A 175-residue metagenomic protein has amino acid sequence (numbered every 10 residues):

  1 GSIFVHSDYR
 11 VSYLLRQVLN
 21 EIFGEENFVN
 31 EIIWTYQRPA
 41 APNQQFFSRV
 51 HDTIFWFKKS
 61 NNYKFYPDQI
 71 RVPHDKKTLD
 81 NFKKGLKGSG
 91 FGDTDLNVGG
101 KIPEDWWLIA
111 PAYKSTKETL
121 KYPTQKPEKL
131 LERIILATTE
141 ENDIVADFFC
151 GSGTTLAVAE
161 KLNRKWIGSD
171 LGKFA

Functional and structural regions predicted by a protein language model:
G1-A175: Core catalytic lobe of class I
